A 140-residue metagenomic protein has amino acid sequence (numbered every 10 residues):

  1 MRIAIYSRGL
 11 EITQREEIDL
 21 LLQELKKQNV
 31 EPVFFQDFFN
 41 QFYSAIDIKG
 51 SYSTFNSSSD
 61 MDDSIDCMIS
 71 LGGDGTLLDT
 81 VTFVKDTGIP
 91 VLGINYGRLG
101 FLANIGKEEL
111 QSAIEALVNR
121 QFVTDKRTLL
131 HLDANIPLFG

Functional and structural regions predicted by a protein language model:
M1-I3: Extreme N-terminal starter segment of soluble prokaryotic enzymes
L10, D74-T76, L99: Short glycine-rich anion-binding loops that position phosphate/pyrophosphate groups of nucleotides and phosphorylated
Q14-R15, G75-V81: Short glycine/serine/threonine-rich phosphate/pyrophosphate-binding segments that cradle anionic phosphate groups
V30-F38: Short internal beta-strands
D37-T54: N-terminal beta-loop-helix "entrance" segment that forms/cooperates in small-molecule cofactor or anionic ligand
S51-I65: Short acidic low-complexity segments
D79, F83-A103: Gly/Ser-rich helix-loop-strand patches that form or flank binding pockets for ribonucleotide-derived cofactors
F101-G140: Catalytic core of DAGKc-family lipid kinases
